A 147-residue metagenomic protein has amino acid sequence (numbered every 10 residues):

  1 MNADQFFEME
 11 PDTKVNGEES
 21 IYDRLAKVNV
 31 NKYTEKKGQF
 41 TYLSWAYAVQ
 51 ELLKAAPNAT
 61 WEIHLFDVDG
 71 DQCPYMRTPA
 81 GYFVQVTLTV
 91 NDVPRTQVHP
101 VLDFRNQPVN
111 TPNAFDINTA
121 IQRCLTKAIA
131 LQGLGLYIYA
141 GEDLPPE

Functional and structural regions predicted by a protein language model:
N2-E147: Polyanion-binding surfaces on beta-sheet-dominated domains and ring/shell assemblies
